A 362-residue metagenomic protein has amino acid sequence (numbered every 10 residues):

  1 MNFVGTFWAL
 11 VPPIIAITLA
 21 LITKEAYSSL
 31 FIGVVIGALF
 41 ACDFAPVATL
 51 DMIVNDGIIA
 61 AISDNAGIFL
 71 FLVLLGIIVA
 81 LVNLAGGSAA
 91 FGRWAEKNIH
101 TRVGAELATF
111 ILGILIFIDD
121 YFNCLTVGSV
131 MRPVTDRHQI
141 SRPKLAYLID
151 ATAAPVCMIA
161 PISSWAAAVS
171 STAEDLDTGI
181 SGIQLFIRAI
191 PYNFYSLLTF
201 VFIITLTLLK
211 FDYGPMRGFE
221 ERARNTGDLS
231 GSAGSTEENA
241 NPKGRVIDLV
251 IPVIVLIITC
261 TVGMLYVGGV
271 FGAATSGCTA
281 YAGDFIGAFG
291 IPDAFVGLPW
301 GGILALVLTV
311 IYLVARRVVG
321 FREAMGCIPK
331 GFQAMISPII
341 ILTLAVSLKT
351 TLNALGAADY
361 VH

Functional and structural regions predicted by a protein language model:
M1-G5, C42-D43, K97-N98: Short, amphipathic, aromatic/basic-enriched membrane-interface segments that mark the entry/exit of transmembrane
M1-G5, V54-G67, L185-N193, N241-G244 (+2 more regions): Interfacial loop-to-helix junctions that mark the boundaries of transmembrane helices in multi-pass membrane
W8, A20-M52, L75-G86, E174 (+4 more regions): Structural signal for alpha-helical transmembrane segments and their membrane-water exit/capping regions in multi-pass
L10-L30, E106-F110, P143-M158, A240-V253 (+1 more regions): Alpha-helical transmembrane segments and their helix-start/interface "positive-inside/aromatic belt" motifs in integral
F44, Q184, T199-I291, I303-C327: Long, contiguous bundles of hydrophobic transmembrane helices that form the permeation core of multi-pass
V47-A146, R316-H362: Membrane-embedded alpha-helical segments and adjacent helix-loop junctions characteristic of multi-pass solute
G67-L74, G113, A189-L208, D293-L306: Alpha-helical transmembrane segments
V134-D228, T236-V250: Membrane-core helix-loop-helix motifs of multi-pass transport proteins
